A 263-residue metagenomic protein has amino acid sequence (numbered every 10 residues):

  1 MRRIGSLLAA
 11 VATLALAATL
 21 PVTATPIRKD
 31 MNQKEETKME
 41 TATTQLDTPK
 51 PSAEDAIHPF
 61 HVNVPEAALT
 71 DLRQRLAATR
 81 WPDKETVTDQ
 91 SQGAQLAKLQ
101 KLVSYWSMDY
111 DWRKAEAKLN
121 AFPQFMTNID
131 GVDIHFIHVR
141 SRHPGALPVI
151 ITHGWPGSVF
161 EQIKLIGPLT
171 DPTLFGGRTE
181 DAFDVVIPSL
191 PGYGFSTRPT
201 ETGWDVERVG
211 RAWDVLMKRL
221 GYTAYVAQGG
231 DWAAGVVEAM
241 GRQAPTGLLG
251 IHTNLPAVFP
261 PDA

Functional and structural regions predicted by a protein language model:
M1-R3: N-terminal secretory signal peptides that target proteins for export/translocation
G5-A9, A17-K118: N-terminal targeting or regulatory segments adjacent to alpha/beta-hydrolase or S9 domains
T41-Q45, Q100, S104-A263: Catalytic cores of eukaryotic secretory-pathway lumenal/extracellular enzymes that build and remodel glycoconjugates
